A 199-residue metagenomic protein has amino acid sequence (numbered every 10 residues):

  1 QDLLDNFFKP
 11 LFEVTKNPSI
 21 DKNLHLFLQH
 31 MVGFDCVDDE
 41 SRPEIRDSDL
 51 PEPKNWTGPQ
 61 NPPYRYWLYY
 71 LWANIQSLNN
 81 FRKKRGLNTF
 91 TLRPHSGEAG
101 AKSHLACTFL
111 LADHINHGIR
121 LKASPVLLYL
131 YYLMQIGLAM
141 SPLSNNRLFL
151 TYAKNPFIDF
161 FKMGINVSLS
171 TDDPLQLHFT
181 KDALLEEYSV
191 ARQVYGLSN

Functional and structural regions predicted by a protein language model:
Q1-Q76: Metal-coordinating catalytic core of metallo-dependent amide/deamination hydrolases
K22-Q29, K83, L127-L133, F160-K162: Acidic (Asp/Glu)-rich catalytic clusters
F34, H95, I115, L138 (+1 more regions): Conserved, mostly hydrophobic/aromatic
D38-R42, S96-G100, I119-A123, P142-N146 (+1 more regions): Active-site-proximal loop/turn and secondary-structure-junction residues that shape catalytic pockets, frequently
D47, G100-L111, P125-Y132, L148-I158 (+1 more regions): Histidine/acidic-residue-rich catalytic or RNA/ligand-binding cores of hydrolases and nuclease-related proteins
L92-A99, I165-A183: Short acidic/histidine-rich active-site segments
C107-H114, Y132-L138, M163-N166: Glycine-enriched alpha-helix->loop->beta-strand junction motifs that scaffold or abut catalytic
V190, V194-N199: Mid-to-C-terminal alpha-helical segments outside catalytic/metal-binding sites
